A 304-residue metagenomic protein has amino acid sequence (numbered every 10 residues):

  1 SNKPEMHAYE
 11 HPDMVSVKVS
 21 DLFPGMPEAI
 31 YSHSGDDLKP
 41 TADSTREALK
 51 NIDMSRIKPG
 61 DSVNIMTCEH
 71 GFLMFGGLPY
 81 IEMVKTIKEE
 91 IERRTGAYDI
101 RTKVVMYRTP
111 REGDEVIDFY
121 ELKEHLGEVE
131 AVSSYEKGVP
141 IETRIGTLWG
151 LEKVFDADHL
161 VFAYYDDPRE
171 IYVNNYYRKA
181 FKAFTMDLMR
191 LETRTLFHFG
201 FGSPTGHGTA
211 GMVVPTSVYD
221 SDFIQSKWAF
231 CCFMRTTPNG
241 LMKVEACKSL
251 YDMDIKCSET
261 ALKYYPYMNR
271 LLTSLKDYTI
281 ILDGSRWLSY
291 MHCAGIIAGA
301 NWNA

Functional and structural regions predicted by a protein language model:
S1-I57: N-terminal basic/disordered segments at the start of proteins
I57-K58, K123-H125, P140-I141, L151-D156 (+2 more regions): Solvent-exposed alpha-helices and their adjacent loops that cap or buttress functional pockets in soluble metabolic
I65-C68, T86, L148-G150, V161: Buried hydrophobic positions in well-ordered alpha/beta secondary-structure cores of metabolic enzymes
C68-E82, M106-E112, D167-E170, P238 (+1 more regions): Gly/Ser/Thr-rich loops at beta-strand to alpha-helix junctions that form or flank small-molecule/cofactor-binding
M74-V129: Membrane helical hairpin/interfacial module
R111-N175: An acidic, phosphate/nucleotide-engaging active-site surface
T143-G146, F155-E170, N174-H198, G206-P215: Internal, hydrophobic cores of structured domains that mediate oligomerization or house catalytic pockets within large
T185-A304: Extended, low-polarity segments enriched in aliphatic/aromatic residues
